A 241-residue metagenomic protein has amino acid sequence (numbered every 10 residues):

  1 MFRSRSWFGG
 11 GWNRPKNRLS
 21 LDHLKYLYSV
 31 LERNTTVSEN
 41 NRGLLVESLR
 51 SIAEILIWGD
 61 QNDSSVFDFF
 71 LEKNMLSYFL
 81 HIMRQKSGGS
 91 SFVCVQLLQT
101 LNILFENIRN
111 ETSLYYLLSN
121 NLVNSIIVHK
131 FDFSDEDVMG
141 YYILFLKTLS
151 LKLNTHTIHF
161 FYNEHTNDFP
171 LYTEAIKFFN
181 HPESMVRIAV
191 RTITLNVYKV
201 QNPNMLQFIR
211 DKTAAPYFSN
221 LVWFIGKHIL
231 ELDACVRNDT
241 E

Functional and structural regions predicted by a protein language model:
F2-E174, F178-E241: Elongated alpha-helical scaffolds that mediate protein-protein interactions in large eukaryotic proteins, primarily
